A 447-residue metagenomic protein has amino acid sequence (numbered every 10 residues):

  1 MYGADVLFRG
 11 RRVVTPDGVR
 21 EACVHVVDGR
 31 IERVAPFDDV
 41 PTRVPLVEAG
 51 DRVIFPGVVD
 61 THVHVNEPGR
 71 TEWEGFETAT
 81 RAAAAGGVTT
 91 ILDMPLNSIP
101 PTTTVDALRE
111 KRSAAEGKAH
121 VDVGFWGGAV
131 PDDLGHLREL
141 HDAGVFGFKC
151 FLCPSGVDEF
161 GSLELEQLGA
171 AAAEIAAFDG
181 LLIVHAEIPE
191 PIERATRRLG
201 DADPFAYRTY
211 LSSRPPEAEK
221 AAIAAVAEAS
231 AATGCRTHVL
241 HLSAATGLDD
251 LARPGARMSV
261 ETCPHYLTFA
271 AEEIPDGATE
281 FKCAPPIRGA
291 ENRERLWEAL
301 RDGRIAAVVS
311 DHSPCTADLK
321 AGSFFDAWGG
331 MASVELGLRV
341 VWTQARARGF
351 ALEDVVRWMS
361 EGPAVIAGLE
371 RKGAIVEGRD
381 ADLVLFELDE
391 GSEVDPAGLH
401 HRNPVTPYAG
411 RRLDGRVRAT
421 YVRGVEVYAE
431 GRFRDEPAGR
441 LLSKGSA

Functional and structural regions predicted by a protein language model:
M1-P56: Histidine-rich, glycine-flanked metal-binding segment
R11, S323-D326, E377-L442: C-terminal cap of metal-dependent C-N hydrolases
R11, V24, G29, D51 (+15 more regions): Divalent metal-coordination and catalytic microenvironments
R52-K118: Metal-associated gating/positioning segment near the N- to mid-region
P68, M94-H120, W126-D133, C150-D158 (+1 more regions): Active-site loop-to-helix "anion-binding N-cap" substructures in soluble metabolic enzymes
V105-V121, L168-V184, V340: Alpha-helix-loop-beta-strand connector modules within alpha/beta enzyme cores
G135-C150, P154-V308: Histidine/acidic residue-rich metal-binding segments in metalloenzymes
P204-A225, A229-G234, E280, R301-V308 (+1 more regions): His/Asp/Glu-enriched, well-ordered alpha-helical/loop segment that forms or immediately abuts the divalent-metal
